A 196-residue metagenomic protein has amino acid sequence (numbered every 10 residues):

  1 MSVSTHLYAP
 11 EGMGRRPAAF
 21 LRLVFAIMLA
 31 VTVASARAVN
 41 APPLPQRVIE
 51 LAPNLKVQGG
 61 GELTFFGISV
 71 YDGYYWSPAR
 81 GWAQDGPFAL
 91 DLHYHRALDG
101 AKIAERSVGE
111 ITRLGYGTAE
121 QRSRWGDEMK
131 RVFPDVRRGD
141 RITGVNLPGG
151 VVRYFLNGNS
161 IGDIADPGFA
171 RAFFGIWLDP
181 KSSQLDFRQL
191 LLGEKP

Functional and structural regions predicted by a protein language model:
M1-A19: N-terminal secretory signal peptides that target proteins for export/translocation
G14-R15, L21, A36, F187: Short, intrinsically disordered low-complexity segments
R22-T32: Bacterial N-terminal signal peptides
A36-P196: Terminal leader/tail segments of proteins
